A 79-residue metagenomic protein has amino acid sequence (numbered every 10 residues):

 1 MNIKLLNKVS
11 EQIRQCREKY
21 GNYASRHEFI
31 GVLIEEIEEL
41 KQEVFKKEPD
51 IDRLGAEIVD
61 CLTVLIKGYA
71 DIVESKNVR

Functional and structural regions predicted by a protein language model:
M1-R79: Flexible "arm" and connector segments at domain edges
